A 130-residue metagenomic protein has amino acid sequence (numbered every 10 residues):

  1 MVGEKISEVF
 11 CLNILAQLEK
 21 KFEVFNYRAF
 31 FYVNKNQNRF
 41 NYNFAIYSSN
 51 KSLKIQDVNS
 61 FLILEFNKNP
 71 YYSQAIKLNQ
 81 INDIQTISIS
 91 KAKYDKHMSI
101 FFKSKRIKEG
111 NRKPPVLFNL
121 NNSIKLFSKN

Functional and structural regions predicted by a protein language model:
M1-N130: AMP-binding adenylation
